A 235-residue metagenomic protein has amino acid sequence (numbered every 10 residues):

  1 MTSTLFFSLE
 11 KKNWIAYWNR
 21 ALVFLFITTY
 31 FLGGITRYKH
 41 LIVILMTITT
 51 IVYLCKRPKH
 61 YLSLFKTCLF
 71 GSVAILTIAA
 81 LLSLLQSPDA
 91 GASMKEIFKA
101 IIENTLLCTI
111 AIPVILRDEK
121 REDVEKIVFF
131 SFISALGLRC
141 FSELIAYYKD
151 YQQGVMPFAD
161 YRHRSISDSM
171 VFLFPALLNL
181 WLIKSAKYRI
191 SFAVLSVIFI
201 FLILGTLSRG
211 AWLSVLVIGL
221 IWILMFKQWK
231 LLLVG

Functional and structural regions predicted by a protein language model:
M1-A92, L116-K126, F130, W181-I190 (+1 more regions): Transmembrane signal-anchor hairpin modules in multi-pass inner-membrane enzymes, especially those that act on
F26-I27, Q86, K149-A159: Juxtamembrane membrane-water interface segments that cap and precede transmembrane helices
I35-V43, E96-A100, F158-L173, R209: Membrane-interface micro-motifs in multi-pass membrane enzymes
L45-T50, N104-P113, D168-L180: Hydrophobic cores of alpha-helical transmembrane segments in multi-pass inner/ER membrane proteins, independent
C68-L76, A90-I115, K126-F129, L136 (+2 more regions): Aromatic-anchored transmembrane helix interface
D123-Y151, Y161-G235: Alpha-helical transmembrane segments of multi-pass inner-membrane proteins
